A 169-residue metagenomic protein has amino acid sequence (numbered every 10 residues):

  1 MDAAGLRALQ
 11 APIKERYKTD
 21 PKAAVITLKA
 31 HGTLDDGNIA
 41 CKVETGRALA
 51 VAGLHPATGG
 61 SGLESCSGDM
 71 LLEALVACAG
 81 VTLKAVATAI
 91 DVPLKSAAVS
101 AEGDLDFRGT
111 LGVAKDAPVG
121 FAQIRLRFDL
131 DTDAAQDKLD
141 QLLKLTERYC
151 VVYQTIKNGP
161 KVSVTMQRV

Functional and structural regions predicted by a protein language model:
M1-E73, A85-V169: Extended beta-strand/beta-hairpin segments
A74-A79: Alpha-helical metal-binding/catalytic segments enriched in His/Glu/Asp
